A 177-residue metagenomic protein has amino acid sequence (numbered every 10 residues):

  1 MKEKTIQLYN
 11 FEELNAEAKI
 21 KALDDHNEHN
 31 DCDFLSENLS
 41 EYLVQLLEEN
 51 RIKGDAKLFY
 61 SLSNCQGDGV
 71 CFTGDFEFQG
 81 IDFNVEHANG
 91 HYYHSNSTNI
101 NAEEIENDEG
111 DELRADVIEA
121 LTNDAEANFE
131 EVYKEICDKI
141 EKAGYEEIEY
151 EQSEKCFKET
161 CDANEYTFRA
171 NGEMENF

Functional and structural regions predicted by a protein language model:
M1-F177: Alpha-helical propensity feature that highlights long, continuous alpha-helices across diverse contexts
